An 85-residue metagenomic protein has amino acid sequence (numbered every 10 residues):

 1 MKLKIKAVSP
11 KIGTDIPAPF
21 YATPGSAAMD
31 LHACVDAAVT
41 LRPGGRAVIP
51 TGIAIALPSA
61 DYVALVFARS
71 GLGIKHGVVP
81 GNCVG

Functional and structural regions predicted by a protein language model:
M1-G85: DUTPase catalytic domain/fold
